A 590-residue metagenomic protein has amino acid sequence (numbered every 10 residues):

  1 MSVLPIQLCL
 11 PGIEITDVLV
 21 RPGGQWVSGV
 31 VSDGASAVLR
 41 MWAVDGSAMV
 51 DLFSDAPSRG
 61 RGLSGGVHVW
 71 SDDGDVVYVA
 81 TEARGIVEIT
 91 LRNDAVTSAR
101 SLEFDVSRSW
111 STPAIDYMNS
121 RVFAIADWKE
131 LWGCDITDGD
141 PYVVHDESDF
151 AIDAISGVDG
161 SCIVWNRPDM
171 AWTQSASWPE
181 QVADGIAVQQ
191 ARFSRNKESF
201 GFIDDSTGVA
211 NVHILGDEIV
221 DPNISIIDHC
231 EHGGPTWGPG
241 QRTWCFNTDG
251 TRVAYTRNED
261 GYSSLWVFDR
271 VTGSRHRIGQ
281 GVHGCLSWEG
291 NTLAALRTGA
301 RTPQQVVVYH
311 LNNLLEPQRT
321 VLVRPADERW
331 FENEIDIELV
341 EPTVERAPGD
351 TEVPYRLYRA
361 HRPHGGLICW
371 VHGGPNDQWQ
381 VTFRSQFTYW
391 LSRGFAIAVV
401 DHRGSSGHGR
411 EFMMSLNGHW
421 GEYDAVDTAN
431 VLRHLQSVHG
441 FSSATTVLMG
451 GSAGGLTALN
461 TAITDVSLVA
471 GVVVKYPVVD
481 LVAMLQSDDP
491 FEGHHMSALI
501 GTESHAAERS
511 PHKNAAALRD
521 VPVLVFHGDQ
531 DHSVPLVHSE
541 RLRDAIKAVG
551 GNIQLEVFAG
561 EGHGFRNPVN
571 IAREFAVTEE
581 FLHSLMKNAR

Functional and structural regions predicted by a protein language model:
I6-R40, G66-V69: Beta-strand-rich domains and repeat architectures in extracellular enzymes and scaffolds, especially beta-propellers
T16-D17, S111, I152, I226-I227 (+5 more regions): Non-catalytic accessory segments flanking enzyme active sites
V18-W26, H68-D75, P113-S120, A154-G160 (+3 more regions): Blade-terminus and WD-like Trp-Asp/Gly-His loop motifs, strongest in beta-propeller folds
V30-R40, P57-G62, A80-V87, F104-W110 (+9 more regions): A flexible loop/linker signature enriched in serine peptidases of the S9 family
A43-S47, T90-A95, D135-G139, G216-E218 (+2 more regions): Short loop/turn segments that connect beta-strands within beta-propeller blades
S47-V77, E82, V106: Blade-loop segments of beta-propeller domains
R324-V438, S442-A444, G451-S452, M484-P490: Cap/lid segment of the alpha/beta-hydrolase catalytic domain
H402-R590: Active-site-proximal cap/loop segments of hydrolase catalytic domains
